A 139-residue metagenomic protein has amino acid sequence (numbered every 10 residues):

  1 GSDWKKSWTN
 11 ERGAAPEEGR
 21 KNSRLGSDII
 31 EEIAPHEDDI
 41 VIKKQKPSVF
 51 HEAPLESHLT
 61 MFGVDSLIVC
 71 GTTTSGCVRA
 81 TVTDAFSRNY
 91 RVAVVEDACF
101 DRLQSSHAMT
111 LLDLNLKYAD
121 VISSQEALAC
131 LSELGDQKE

Functional and structural regions predicted by a protein language model:
G1-V64: Active-site alpha/beta core segments
D65, R91, D120: Residue-level detector of anion-binding/catalytic polar loops
I68-G71, R91-Q104: A short glycine-rich beta-strand->turn/loop micro-motif centered on a GG-aromatic cluster
T74-T81: Short glycine/serine/threonine-rich phosphate/pyrophosphate-binding segments that cradle anionic phosphate groups
F86-S87, N115: Anion (oxyanion) recognition and catalysis
R102-N115: Active-site-proximal loop->helix
Y118-E139: A charged, well-structured terminal subsegment
